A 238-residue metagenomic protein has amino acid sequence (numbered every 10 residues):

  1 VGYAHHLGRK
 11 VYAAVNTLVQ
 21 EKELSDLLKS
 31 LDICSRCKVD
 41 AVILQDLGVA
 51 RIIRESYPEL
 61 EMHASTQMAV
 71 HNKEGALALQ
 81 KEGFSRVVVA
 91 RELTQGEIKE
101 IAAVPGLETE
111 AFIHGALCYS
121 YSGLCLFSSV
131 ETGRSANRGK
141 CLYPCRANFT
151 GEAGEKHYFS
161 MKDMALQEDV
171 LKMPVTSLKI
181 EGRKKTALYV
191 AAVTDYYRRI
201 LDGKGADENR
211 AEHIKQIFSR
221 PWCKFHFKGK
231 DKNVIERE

Functional and structural regions predicted by a protein language model:
V1-T17, E21-S35, L44-G48, S56 (+2 more regions): Surface-exposed amphipathic alpha-helical tracts and adjacent flexible/coil segments at the periphery of soluble enzymes
A69: Beta/alpha (TIM)-barrel catalytic core signal, keyed to glycine-rich beta->alpha loops juxtaposed to Asp/Glu that bind
K73-E74: Conserved nucleotide-cofactor-binding alpha/beta core module
